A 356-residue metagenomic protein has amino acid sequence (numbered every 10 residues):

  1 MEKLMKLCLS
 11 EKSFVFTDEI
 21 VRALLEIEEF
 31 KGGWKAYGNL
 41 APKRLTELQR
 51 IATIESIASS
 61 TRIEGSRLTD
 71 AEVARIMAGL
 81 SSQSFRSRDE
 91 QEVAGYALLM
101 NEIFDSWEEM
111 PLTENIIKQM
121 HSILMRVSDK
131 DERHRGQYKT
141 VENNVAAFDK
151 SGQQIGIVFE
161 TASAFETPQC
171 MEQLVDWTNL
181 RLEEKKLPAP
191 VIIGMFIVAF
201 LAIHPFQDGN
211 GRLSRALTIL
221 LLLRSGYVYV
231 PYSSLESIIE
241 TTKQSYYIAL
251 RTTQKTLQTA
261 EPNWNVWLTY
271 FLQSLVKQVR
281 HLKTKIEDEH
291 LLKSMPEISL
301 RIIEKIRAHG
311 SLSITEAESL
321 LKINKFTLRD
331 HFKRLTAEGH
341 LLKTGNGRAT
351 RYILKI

Functional and structural regions predicted by a protein language model:
M1-I356: FIC/Doc superfamily catalytic core
